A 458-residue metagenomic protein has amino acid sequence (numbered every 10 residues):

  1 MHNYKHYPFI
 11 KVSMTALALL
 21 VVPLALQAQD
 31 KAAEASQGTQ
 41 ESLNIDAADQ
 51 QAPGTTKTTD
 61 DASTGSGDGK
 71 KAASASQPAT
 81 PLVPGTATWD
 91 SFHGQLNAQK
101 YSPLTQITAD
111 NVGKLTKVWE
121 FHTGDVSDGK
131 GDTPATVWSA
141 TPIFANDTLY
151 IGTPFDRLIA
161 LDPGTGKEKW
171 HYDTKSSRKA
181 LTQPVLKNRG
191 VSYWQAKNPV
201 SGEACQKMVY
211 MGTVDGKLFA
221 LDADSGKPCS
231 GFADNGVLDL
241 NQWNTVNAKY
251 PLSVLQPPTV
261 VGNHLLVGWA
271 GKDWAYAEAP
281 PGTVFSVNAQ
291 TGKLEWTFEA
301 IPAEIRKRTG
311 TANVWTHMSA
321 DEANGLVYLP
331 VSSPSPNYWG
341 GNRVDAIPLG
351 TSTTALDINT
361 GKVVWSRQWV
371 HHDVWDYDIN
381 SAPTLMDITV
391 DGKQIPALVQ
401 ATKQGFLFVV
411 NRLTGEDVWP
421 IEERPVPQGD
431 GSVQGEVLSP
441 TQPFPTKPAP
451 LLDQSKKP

Functional and structural regions predicted by a protein language model:
M1-I10, Q40: N-terminal secretory signal peptides that target proteins for export/translocation
K11-P23: Bacterial N-terminal signal peptides
L24-A28: Sec/Tat signal peptide C-region and signal peptidase I cleavage site
Q29-Q77: Compositionally biased, proline/threonine/alanine/serine-rich low-complexity intrinsically disordered stretches
G65-E120: Blade/loop signatures of beta-propeller domains
W89-H93, P134-R157, Q183-K217, Y250-Y276 (+6 more regions): Repeat-blade elements of multi-bladed beta-propeller folds
D90, Q95-S102, D125-K130, I159 (+1 more regions): Short, solvent-exposed loop/turn elements at domain surfaces
G113-V126, L158-T182, Q195-V200, L218-K249 (+5 more regions): Extracytoplasmic/lumenal domain signature
